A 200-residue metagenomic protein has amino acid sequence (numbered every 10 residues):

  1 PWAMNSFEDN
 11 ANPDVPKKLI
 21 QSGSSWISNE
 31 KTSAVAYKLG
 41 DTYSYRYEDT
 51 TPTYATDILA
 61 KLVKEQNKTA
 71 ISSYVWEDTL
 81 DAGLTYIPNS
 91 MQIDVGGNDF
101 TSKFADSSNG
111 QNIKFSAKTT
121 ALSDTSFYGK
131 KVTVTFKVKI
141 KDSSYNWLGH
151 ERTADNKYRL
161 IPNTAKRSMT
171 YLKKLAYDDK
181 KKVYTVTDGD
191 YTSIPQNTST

Functional and structural regions predicted by a protein language model:
P1-N5, Y47, S116-L172: Low-complexity, intrinsically disordered segments enriched in Ser/Thr together with acidic residues
P1-T69, N163-R167, K174-T200: Serine/threonine-rich, low-complexity linker/repeat segments that form flexible spacers/stalks
K17-K18, I27, K31-A36, Q92-I93 (+2 more regions): Short amphipathic beta-strand and strand-loop transition segments with alternating hydrophobic
L39-G40, A82, Y128: Surface-exposed loops/turns
T42-E48, D57, S73-V75, N112 (+1 more regions): Intrinsic-disorder/low-complexity, polar/charged segments enriched in Ser/Thr/Lys/Arg/Asp/Glu/Gln
T51, L62, L80, V138-I140 (+1 more regions): Short beta-strand segments enriched in hydrophobic/aromatic residues within well-folded beta-rich domains
A70-T120: A surface/secretory-pathway sequence property marking extracellular, secreted, or lumenal proteins enriched
